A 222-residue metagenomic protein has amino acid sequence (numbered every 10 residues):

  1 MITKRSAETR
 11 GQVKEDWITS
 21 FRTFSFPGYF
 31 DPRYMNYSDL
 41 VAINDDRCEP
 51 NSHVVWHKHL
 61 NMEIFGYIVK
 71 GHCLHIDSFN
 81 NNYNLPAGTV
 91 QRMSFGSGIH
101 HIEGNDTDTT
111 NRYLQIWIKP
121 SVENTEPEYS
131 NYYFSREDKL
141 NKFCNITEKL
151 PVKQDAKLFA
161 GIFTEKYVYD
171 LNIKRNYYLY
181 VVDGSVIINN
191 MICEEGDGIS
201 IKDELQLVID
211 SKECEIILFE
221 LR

Functional and structural regions predicted by a protein language model:
I2-T19, P27-E103: Extended, compositionally biased flexible segments
K14-W56, E63, Y113, Y133-D170: A short glycine-rich, His/Asp/Glu-containing loop-to-beta-strand
E49-H53, G88, G96, F163-V168 (+4 more regions): Tight coil/turn sites that cap or link beta-strands
L60-I76, A87-V90, K166-M191, E195: Glycine- and acidic-residue-biased ligand/ion/polar-headgroup-sensing regions
F79-S94, R136-K139, I187-V208: Short acidic-glycine-tyrosine-enriched beta hairpin
R92, I102-V152: Surface-exposed beta-loop interaction hotspot
F95-N124, K202-R222: Ligand-binding loop in jelly-roll beta-barrel domains
